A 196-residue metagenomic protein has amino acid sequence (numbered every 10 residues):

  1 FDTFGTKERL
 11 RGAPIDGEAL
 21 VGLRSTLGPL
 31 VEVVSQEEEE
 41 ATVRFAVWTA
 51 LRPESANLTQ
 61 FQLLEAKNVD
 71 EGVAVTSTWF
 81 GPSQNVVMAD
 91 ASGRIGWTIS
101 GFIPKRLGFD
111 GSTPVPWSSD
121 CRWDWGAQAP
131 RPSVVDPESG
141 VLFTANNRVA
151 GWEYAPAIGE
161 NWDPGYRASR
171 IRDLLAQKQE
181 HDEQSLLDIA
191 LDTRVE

Functional and structural regions predicted by a protein language model:
F1-E196: Mature extracytoplasmic enzyme cores
